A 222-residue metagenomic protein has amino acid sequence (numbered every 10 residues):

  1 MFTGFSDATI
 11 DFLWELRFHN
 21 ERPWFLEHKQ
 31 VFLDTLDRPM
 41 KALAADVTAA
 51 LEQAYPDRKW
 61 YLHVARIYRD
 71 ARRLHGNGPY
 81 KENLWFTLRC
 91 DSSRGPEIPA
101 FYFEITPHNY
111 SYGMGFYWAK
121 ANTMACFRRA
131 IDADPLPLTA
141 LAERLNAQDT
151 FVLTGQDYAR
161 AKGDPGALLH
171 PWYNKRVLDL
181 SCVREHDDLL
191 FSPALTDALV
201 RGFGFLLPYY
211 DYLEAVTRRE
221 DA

Functional and structural regions predicted by a protein language model:
M1-E15, A44, F151-A222: Long, solvent-exposed, polar/charged low-complexity segments
W14-I67: Active-site acidic/histidine clusters and adjacent loop/turn architecture that either coordinate catalytic ions
N20-E27, A121, A125, S192: Inter-helical turn/loop segments and adjacent helix faces that build the functional surface of alpha-helical bundle
K29-L36, F116, C126-I131, F191 (+1 more regions): Short histidine-centered catalytic/ligand-binding loop motif
V47, L51, Y55, A142 (+2 more regions): Long, hydrophobic, amphipathic alpha-helical segments used as structural scaffolds
Q53-Y80, L84, D149-K162: A short, surface-exposed loop/turn module that caps and links secondary-structure elements
R72-D132: Aromatic- and glycine-enriched beta-alpha-beta binding-site module
T106-D164: Compact, glycine/acidic-enriched structural inserts
